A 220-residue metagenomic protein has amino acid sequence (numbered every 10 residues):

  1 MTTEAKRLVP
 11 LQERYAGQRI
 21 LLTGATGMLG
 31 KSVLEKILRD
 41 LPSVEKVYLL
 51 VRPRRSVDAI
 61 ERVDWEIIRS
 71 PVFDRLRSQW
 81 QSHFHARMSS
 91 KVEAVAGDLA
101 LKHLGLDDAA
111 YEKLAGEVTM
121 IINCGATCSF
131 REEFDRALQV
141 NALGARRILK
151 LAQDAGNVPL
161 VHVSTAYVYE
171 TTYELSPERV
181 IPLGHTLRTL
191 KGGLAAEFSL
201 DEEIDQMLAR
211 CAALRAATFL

Functional and structural regions predicted by a protein language model:
M1-Q18, A110: A short, basic/flexible loop-to-alpha-helix module at the beginning of a structural domain
Q12-D40: N-terminal Rossmann NAD(P)H-binding glycine-rich loop of SDR-like oxidoreductase domains
E45-K46, P159: Residues at the starts of beta-strands that form the adenosine-phosphate
K46-V95: Glycine-rich phosphate-binding loop and adjoining beta1-alpha1-beta2 segment of Rossmann-like nucleotide-binding folds
V51, C124-G125: Glycine-rich, N-terminal phosphate-binding loop of Rossmann-like dinucleotide-binding domains
A94-D98, Q139: Conserved residues in the N-terminal Rossmann fold of short-chain dehydrogenase/reductase
L104-E117: Short amphipathic alpha-helix with an adjacent loop that forms part of the alpha/beta core around
A115-G116, M120-C124, R131-Q139, L143-L220: Conserved Rossmann-fold NAD(P)-dependent oxidoreductase catalytic core, especially the SDR/UDP-sugar
